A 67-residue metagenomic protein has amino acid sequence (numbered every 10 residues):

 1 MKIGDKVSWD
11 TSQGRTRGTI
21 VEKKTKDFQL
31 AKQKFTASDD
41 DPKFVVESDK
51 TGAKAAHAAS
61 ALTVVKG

Functional and structural regions predicted by a protein language model:
K2-S60, G67: Basic/aromatic-rich interaction segments and small domains that mediate binding to polyanionic partners
